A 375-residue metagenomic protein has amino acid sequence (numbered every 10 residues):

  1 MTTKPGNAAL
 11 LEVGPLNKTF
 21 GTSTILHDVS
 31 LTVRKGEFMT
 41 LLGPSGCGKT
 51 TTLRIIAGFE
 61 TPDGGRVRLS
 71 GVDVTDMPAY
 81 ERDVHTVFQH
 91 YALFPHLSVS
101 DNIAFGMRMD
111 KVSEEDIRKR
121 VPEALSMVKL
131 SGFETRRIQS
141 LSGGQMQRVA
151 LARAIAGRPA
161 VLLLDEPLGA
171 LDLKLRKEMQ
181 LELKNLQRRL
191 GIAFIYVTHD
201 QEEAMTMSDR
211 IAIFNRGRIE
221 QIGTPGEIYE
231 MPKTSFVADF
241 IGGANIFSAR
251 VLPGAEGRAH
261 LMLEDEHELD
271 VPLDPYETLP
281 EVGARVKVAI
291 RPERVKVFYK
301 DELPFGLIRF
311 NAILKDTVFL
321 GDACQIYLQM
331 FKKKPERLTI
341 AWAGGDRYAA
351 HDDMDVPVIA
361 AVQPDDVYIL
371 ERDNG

Functional and structural regions predicted by a protein language model:
F38, A79-H85, Q89-F240: ABC ATPase nucleotide-binding domains
L42-P44: The feature captures the beta-strand-to-loop junction immediately N-terminal to the Walker
T50-L53, V149: ABC ATPase nucleotide-binding domain helices that frame the ATP-binding cleft
A57: Helix-to-loop junction immediately C-terminal to a conserved catalytic motif
G65-D73: Conserved ABC transporter NBD signature motif
A244, G254-G375: Non-catalytic connector elements of ABC transporters
